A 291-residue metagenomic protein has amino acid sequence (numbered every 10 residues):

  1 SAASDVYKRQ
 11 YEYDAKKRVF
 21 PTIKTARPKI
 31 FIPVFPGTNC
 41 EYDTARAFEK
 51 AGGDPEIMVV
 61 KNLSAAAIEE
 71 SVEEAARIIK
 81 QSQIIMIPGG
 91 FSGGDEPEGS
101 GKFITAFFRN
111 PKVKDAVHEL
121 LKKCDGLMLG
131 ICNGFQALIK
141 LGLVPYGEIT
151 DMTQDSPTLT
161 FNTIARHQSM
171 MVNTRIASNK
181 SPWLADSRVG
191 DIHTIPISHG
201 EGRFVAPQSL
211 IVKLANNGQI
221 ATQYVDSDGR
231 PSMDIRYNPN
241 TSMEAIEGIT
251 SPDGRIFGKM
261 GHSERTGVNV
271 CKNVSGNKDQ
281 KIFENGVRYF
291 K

Functional and structural regions predicted by a protein language model:
S1-S4, A45, A51, N133: Peripheral terminal and linker regions in Fe-S/redox and tRNA-modifying enzymes
A2-Y7, H262: Short, small-residue-biased leader/transition segments that mark boundaries at the very start of proteins
Y11-S100, N110, L184-A185, G190-T194 (+4 more regions): Extended, subdomain-level signal for the structured scaffold at the beginning of enzyme domains
E56-V59, M86-I87, L127-I131, I139 (+3 more regions): General beta-strand structural signal in soluble alpha/beta enzymes
I68-E70, E74-R77, A116-E119, D151-K291: Amide-donor transfer/coupling interface in amidating biosynthetic enzymes
S92-P182: Cysteine-nucleophile active-site neighborhood
